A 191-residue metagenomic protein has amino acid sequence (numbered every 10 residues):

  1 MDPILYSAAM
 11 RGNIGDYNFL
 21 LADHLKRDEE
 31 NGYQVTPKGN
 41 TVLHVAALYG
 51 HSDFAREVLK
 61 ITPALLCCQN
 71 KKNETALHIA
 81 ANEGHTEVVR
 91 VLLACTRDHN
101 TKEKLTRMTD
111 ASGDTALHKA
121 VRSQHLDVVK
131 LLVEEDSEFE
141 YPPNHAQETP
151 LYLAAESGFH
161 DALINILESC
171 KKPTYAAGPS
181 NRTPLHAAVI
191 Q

Functional and structural regions predicted by a protein language model:
M1-H51: N-terminal segments that cap or nucleate solenoid repeat domains
L21-E29, E57-L65, V91-K104, L131-F139 (+1 more regions): Ankyrin repeat domain, specifically the short helix-to-loop turn at the C-terminus of the second helix of each repeat
V35-T36, Q69-N70, T109-D110, V133 (+2 more regions): Ankyrin repeat boundary/linker residues
